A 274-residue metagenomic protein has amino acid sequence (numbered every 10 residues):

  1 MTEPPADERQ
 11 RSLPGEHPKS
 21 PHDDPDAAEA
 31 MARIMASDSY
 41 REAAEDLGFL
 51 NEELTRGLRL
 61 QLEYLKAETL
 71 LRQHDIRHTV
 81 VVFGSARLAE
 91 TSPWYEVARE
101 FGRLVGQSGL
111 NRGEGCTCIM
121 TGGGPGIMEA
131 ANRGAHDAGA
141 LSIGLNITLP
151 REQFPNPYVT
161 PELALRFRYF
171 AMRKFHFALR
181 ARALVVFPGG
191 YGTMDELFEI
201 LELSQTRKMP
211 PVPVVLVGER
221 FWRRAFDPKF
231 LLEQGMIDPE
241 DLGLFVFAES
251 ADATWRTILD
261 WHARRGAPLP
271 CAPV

Functional and structural regions predicted by a protein language model:
M1-R9: N-terminal acidic, proline/glycine-rich, low-complexity intrinsically disordered segments
R11-S20, A28-E29, I34-S37, A43 (+1 more regions): Glycine-rich beta-alpha loop segments
R72-D75, N111-G113, H136, N156-V159 (+3 more regions): Solvent-exposed alpha-helices and their adjacent loops that cap or buttress functional pockets in soluble metabolic
G115-C118, P211-P213, L242-F245: Residue-level recognition of the N-termini of beta-strands and the immediately preceding loop/turn
T121, P125-F187, Y191-M194, F198: Phosphate/pyrophosphate-binding betaalpha-module
H136-D137, E199-S204, F230-E233, H262-A263: Short, solvent-exposed amphipathic alpha-helical segments in soluble enzyme and RNA/protein-processing domains
G139-E152, F187, L201-R224, P239-E240: Short, acidic/small-residue loops that bind anionic groups at enzyme active sites
L216-V274: C-terminal functional extensions of proteins
